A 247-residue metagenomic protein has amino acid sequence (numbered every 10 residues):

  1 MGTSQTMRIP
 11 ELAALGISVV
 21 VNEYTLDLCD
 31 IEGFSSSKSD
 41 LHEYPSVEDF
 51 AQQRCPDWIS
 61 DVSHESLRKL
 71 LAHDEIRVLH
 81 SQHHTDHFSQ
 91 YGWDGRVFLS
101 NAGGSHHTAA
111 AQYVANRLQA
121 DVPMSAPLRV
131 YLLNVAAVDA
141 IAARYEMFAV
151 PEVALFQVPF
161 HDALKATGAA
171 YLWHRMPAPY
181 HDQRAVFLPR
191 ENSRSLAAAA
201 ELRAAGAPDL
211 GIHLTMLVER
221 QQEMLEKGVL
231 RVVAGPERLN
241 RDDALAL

Functional and structural regions predicted by a protein language model:
M1-F98: Short alpha-helix boundary/capping and kink motifs at helix termini
T3, D27, E32, Q53-V62 (+5 more regions): Generic hydrophobic, helix-prone segments enriched in Leu/Val/Ile
Q5, Q52-Q53, Q82, Q90 (+5 more regions): Residue-identity detector for glutamine
Q82-A143: A short, basic-hydrophobic beta/loop patch
I141-P151: Charged/polar, low-hydrophobicity segments characteristic of intrinsically disordered regions and flexible loops
A149-A244: C-terminal interaction module
